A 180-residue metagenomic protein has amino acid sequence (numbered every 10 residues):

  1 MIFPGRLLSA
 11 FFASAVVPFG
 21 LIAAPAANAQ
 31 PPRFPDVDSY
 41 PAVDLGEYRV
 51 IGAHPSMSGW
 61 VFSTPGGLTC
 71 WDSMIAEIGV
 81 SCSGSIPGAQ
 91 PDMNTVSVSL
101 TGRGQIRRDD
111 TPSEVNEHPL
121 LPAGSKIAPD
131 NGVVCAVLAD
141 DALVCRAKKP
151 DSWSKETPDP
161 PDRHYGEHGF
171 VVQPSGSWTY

Functional and structural regions predicted by a protein language model:
M1-A29: Secretory targeting and sorting signals
P25, L45-V61, P65-G67: Long, hydrophobic N-terminal alpha-helical segment
Q30-G52, E77-P122, R163-Y180: A low-complexity, Ser/Thr/Gly/Pro-enriched, surface-exposed linker/loop concept that marks segments flanking
Y48-A53, C70-D72, K126, V134-A136: Short, exposed beta-strand/loop patches in secreted or surface proteins that constitute
M57-A89: Short, surface-exposed binding/anchoring microloops in extracellular/periplasmic proteins
E114-Q173: Extracytosolic low-complexity repeat regions of secreted or lipid-anchored proteins
